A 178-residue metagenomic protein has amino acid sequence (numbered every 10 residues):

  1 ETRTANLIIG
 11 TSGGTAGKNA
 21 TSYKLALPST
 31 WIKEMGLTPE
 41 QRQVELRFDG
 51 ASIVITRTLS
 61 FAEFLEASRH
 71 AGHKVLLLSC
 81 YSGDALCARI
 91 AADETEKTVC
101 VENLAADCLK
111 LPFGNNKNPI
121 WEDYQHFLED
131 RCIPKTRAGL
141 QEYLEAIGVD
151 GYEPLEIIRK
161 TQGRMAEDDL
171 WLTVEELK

Functional and structural regions predicted by a protein language model:
E1-K178: Phosphate/dinucleotide-binding and metal-coordinating scaffold of catalytic cores in nucleotide-dependent enzymes
